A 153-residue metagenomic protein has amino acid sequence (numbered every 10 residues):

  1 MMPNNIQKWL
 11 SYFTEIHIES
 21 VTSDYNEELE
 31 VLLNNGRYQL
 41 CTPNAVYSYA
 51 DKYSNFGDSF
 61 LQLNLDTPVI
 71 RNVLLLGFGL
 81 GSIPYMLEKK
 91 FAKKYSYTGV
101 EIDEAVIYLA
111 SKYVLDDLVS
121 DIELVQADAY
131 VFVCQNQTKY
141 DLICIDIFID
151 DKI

Functional and structural regions predicted by a protein language model:
P3-F91, V106: Class I S-adenosylmethionine
S54-G57, L61-I153: The AdoMet/dcAdoMet-binding core of the Class I SAM-like
